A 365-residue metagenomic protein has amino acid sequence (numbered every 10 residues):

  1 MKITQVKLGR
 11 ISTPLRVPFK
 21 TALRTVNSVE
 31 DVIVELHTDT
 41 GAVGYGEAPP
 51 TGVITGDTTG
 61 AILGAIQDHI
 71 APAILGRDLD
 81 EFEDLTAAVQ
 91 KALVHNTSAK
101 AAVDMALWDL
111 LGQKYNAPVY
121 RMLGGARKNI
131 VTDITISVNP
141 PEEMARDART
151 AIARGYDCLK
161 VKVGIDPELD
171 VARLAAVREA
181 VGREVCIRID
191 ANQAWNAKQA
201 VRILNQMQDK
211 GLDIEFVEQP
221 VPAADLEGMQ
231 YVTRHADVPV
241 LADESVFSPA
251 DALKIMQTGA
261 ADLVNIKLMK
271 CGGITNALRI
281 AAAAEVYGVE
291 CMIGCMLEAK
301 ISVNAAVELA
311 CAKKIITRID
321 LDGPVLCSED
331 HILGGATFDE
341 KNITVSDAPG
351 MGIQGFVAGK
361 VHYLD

Functional and structural regions predicted by a protein language model:
M1-R188, N192-V201, N205-Q208, H235 (+1 more regions): N-terminal capping/lid subdomain adjacent to the active-site entrance of alpha/beta enzymes
G76, A117, V238, V289 (+1 more regions): Short glycine/serine/threonine/alanine-rich loop segments
D80-F82, P118-M122, I214-P220, C295-M296 (+1 more regions): Flexible, glycine/charged-enriched surface loops at secondary-structure junctions
L111-G112, T233, A284, A310: A generic structural signal for well-ordered alpha-helical segments
V161, P167-S302, H331, F338: Catalytic core of soluble alpha/beta enzymes
E298-T337, A348: Active-site pocket-lining/capping segments in soluble small-molecule metabolic enzymes
